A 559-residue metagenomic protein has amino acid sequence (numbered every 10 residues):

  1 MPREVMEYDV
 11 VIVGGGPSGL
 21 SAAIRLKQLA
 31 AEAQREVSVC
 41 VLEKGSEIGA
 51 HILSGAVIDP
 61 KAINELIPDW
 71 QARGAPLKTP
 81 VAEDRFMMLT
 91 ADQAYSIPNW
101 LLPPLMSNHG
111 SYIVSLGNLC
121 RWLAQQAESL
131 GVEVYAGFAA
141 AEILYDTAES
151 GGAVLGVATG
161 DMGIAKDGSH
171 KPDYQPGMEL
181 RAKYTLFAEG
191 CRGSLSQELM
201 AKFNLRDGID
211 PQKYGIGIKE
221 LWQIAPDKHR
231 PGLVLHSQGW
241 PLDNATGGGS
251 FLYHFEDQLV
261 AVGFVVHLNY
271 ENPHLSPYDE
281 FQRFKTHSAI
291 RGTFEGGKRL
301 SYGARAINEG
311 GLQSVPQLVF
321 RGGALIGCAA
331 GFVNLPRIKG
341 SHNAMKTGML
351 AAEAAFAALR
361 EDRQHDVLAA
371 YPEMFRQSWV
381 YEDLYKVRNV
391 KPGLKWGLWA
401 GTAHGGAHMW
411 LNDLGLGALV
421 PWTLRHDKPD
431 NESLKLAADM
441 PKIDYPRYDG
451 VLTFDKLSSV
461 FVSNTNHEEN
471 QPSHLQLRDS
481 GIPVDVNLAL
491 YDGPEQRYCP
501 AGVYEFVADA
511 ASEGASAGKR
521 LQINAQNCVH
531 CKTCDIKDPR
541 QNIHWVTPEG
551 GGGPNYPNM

Functional and structural regions predicted by a protein language model:
V10-C40: N-terminal Rossmann-like FAD-binding beta1-loop-alpha1 element of flavoenzymes
E36, K44-Q93: N-terminal FAD cofactor-binding segment of flavoenzymes
I113, A329-H342: Glycine-rich phosphate/pyrophosphate-binding beta-alpha loops
G117, R121, Q126-I290, L350 (+1 more regions): Predominantly flavin-linked oxidoreductase catalytic cores and closely associated redox partners
A304-L335, S459-H474, I482-Y498, E505: FAD-binding beta-loop-beta segment adjacent to the flavin cofactor pocket
G331-R337, M349, E353-G397, A517 (+2 more regions): Active-site-proximal substrate-binding core of FAD-dependent oxidoreductases
L394-V451: C-terminal auxiliary extensions adjacent to catalytic cores
A489-N555: Iron-sulfur cluster-binding cysteine motifs and their immediate structural context in ferredoxin-like electron-transfer
